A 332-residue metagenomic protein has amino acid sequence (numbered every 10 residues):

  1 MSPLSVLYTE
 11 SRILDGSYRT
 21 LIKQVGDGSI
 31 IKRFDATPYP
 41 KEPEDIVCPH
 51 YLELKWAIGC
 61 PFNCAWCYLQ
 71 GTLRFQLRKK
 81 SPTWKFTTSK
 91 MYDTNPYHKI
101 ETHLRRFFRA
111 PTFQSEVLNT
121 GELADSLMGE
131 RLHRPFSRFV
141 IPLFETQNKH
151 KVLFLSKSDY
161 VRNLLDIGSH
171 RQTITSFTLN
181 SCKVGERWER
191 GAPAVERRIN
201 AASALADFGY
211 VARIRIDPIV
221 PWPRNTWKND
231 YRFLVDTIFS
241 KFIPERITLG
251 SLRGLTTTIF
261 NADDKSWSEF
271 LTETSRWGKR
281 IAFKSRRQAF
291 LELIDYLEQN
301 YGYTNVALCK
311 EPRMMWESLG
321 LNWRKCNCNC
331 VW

Functional and structural regions predicted by a protein language model:
Q24-L52, A65-S176: Conserved Radical SAM active-site core
L54-C64: Cysteine-centered iron-sulfur cluster-binding motifs in ferredoxin-type domains/subunits of redox enzymes
E116-T120, V152-F154, T175-F177, A212-I216 (+2 more regions): Hydrophobic faces of well-ordered beta-strands that scaffold small-molecule active sites in alpha/beta enzyme cores
A124-S126, S158-Y160, S181-K183, P218-V220 (+2 more regions): Active-site-proximal loop/turn and secondary-structure-junction residues that shape catalytic pockets, frequently
L153-F154, P221-L234: Active-site glycine- and acidic-residue-rich loops that bind and position anionic ligands or nucleotide-like cofactors
Y160-V184, P244-R253: Non-cysteine beta-strand/loop elements that form the S-adenosyl-L-methionine
T178-V184, G191, L205-W227: Conserved strand-turn element in the central/C-terminal portion of the radical SAM core barrel that lines
R232, D236-W332: Auxiliary Fe-S-binding modules of radical SAM enzymes
